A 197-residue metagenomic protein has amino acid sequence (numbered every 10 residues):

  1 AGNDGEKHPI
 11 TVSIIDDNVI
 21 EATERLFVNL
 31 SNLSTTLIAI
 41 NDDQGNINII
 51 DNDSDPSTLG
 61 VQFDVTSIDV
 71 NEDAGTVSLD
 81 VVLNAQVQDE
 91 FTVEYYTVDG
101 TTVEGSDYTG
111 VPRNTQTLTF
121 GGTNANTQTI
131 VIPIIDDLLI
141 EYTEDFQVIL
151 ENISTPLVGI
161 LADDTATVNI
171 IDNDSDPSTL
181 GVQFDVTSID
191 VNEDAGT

Functional and structural regions predicted by a protein language model:
A1-T197: Short boundary segments that mark the start of a structured unit
